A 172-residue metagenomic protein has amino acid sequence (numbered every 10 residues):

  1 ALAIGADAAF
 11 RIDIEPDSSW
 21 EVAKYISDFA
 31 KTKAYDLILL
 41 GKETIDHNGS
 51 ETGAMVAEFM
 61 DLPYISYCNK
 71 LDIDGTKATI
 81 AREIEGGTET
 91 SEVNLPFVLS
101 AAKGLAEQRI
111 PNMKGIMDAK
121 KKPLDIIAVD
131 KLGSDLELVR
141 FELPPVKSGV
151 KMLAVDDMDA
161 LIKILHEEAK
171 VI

Functional and structural regions predicted by a protein language model:
A1-I172: N-terminal glycine-rich FAD/FM-binding segment characteristic of electron-transfer flavoproteins
